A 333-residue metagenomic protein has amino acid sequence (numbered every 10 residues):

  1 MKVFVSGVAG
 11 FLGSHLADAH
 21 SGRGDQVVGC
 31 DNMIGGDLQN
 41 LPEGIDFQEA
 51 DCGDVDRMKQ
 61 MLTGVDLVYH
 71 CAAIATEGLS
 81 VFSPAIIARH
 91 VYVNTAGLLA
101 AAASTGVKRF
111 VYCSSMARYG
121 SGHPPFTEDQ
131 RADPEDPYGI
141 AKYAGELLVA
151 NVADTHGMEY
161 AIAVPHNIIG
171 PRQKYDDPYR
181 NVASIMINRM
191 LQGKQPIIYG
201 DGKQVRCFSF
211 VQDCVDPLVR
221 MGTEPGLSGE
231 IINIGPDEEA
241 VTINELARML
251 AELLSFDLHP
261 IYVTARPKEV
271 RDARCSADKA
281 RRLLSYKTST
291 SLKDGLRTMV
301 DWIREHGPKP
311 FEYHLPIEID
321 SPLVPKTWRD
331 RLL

Functional and structural regions predicted by a protein language model:
M1-P165, H306, P322-V324, W328-L333: N-terminal Rossmann-like NAD(P)+-binding domain of SDR-like oxidoreductases, especially those catalyzing
L16, V215-G222, A247-L250, L296-I303: Hydrophobic "lid"/C-terminal helical patch of Rossmann-like NAD(P)-dependent dehydrogenase/epimerase domains
G53, F82, H90-V93, D136 (+7 more regions): Residue-level signal for the nucleotide or nucleotide-sugar donor/cofactor binding architecture
V68, C214, L218, I234 (+3 more regions): Non-catalytic, hydrophobic alpha-helical segments
A102, A153, M190, I198 (+2 more regions): Hydrophobic pocket-lining residues that define ligand/cofactor binding sites across diverse proteins
Y143, I168-S184, K194, Y199 (+5 more regions): Glycine/proline-rich active-site loop of Rossmann-fold NAD(P)-dependent oxidoreductases
A144, L148, V152, V182 (+3 more regions): Hydrophobic alpha-helix immediately C-terminal to the catalytic Tyr-X-X-X-Lys motif of short-chain
D201, G229-N233, V241-A247, S255-D272 (+2 more regions): C-terminal "lid/loop" region of Rossmann-like NAD(P)-dependent oxidoreductases
